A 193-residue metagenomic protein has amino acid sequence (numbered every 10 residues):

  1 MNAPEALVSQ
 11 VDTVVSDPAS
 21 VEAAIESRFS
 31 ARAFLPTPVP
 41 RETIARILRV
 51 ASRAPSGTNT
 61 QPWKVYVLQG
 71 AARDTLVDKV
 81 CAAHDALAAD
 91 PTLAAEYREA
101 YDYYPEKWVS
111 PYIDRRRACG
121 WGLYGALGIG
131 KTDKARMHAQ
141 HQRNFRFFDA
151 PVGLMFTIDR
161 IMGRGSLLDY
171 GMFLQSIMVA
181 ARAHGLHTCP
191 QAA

Functional and structural regions predicted by a protein language model:
M1-A193: Acidic, surface-exposed loops and disordered segments
